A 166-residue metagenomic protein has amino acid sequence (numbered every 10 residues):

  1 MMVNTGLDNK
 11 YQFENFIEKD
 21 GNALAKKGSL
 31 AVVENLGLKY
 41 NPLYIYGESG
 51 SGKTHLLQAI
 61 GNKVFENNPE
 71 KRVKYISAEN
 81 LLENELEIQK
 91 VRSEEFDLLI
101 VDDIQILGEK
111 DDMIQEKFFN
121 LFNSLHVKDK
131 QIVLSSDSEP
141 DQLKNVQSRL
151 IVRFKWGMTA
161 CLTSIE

Functional and structural regions predicted by a protein language model:
V3-K26: Dynamic helix-loop-helix/coil hinge segments at AAA+ ATPase domain boundaries and subdomain interfaces
A25, K63-L98, L107: AAA+/P-loop NTPase substrate/partner-engagement loops
G37-Q58: Walker A/P-loop nucleotide-binding motif
Y75-I76, Q131-D137: Structural recognition of the conserved hydrophobic beta-strand(s) that form the central parallel beta-sheet of P-loop
D102-I104, D137: Walker B catalytic acidic pair
Q105-K128, Q147-S148: Conserved Walker B catalytic segment
P140-W156: Short regulatory helix/loop adjacent to the ATP-binding pocket of P-loop NTPases
G157-E166: Conserved AAA+ ATPase "SRH/arginine-finger" region at the nucleotide-binding site
